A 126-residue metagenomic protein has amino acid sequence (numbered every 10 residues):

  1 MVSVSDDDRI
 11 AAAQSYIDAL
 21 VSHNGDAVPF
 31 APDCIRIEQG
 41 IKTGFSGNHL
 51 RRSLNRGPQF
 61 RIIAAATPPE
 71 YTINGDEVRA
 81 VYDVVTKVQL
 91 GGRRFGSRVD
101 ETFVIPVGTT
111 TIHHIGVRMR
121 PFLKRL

Functional and structural regions predicted by a protein language model:
M1-L126: C-terminal and inter-domain tail/linker signature
